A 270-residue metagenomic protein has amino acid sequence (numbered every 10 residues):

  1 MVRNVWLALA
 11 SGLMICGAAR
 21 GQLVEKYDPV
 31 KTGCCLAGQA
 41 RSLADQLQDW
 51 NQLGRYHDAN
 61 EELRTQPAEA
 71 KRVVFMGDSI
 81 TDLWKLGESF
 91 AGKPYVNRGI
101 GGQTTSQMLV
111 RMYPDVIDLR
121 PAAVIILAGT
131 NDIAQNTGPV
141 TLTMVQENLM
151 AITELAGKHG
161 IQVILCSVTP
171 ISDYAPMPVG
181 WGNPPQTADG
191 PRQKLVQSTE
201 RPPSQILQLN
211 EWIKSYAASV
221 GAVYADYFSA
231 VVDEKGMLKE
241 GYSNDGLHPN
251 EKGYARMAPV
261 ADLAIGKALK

Functional and structural regions predicted by a protein language model:
M1-V74, D82, L86-S89, L119 (+4 more regions): N-terminal secretory targeting modules
G38-W50, G92-S106, A134-V140, G246: Acidic/histidine-rich helix-loop elements that form or flank divalent-metal/phosphate-binding sites at the catalytic
V74-M76, V96: Conserved beta-strand elements of the Class I
M76-G77, C166: Short hydrophobic segments within beta-strands
S79, I100, T130-N131: Active-site metal-binding loops of divalent metal-dependent hydrolases
I80, T105, I206: Conserved donor sugar-nucleotide recognition element shared by glycan-biosynthetic enzymes
E88-P94, L109-K270: Alpha-helical cap/lid subdomain in secreted, periplasmic, or secretory-pathway luminal O-acyl-processing enzymes
